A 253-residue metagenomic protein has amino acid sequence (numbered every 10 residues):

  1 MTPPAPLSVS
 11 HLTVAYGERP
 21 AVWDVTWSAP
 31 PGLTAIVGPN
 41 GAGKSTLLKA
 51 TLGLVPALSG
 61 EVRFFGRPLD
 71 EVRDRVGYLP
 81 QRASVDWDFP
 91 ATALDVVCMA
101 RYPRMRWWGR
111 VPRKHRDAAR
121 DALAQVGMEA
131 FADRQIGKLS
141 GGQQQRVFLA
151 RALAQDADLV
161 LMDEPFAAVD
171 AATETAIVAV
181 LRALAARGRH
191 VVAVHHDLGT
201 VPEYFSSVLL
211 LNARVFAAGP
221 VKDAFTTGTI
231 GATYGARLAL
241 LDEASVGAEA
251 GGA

Functional and structural regions predicted by a protein language model:
L52: Helix-to-loop junction immediately C-terminal to a conserved catalytic motif
G60-V72: Conserved ABC transporter NBD signature motif
R113-F131: Conserved ABC ATPase "signature" region
Q135-L139: Conserved ABC ATPase signature
V160-E164: Catalytic Walker B motif of ABC-type/P-loop ATPase nucleotide-binding domains
H195-H196: H-loop/switch region of ABC-family ATPase nucleotide-binding domains
S206-V221: H-loop (His-switch) and adjacent beta-strand-loop-beta switch element of ABC-type ATPase nucleotide-binding domains
